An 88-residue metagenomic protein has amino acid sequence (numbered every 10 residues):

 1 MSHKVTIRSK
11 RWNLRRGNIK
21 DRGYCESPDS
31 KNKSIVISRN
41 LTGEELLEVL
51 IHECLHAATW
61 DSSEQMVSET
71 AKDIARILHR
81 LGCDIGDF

Functional and structural regions predicted by a protein language model:
M1-E45, W60-F88: Metalloprotease/metallohydrolase-associated module, dominated by Zn2+-dependent proteases
E48-A57: Active-site recognition of the HExxH zinc-binding catalytic motif
